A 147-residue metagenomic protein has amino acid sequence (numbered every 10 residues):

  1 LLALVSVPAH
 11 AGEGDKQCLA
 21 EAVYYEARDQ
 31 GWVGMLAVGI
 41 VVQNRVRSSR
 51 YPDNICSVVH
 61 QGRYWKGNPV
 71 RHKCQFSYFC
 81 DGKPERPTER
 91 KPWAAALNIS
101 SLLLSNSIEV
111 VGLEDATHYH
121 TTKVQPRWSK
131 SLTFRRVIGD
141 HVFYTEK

Functional and structural regions predicted by a protein language model:
L1-L4: Bacterial N-terminal signal peptides
S6-P8: N-terminal signal peptide c-region/cleavage motif recognized by signal peptidases
H10-K147: Bacterial extracytoplasmic/cell-wall-associated proteins, especially those involved in peptidoglycan
